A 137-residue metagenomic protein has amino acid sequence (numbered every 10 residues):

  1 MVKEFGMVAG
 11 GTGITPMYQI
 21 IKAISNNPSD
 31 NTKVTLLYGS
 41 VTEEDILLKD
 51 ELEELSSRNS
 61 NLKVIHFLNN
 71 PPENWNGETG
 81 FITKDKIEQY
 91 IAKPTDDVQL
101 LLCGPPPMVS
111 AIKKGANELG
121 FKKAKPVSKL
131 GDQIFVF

Functional and structural regions predicted by a protein language model:
M1-E4, P94-D96: Short helix-loop-beta connector
V2-K3, N26-V34: Conserved S-adenosyl-L-methionine
G6-T15: Short, glycine-rich nucleotide/cofactor-binding loops
I14-P28: Histidine-anchored nucleotide/phosphate-binding helix
T32-F137: Reductase modules of NAD(P)H-dependent flavoproteins
